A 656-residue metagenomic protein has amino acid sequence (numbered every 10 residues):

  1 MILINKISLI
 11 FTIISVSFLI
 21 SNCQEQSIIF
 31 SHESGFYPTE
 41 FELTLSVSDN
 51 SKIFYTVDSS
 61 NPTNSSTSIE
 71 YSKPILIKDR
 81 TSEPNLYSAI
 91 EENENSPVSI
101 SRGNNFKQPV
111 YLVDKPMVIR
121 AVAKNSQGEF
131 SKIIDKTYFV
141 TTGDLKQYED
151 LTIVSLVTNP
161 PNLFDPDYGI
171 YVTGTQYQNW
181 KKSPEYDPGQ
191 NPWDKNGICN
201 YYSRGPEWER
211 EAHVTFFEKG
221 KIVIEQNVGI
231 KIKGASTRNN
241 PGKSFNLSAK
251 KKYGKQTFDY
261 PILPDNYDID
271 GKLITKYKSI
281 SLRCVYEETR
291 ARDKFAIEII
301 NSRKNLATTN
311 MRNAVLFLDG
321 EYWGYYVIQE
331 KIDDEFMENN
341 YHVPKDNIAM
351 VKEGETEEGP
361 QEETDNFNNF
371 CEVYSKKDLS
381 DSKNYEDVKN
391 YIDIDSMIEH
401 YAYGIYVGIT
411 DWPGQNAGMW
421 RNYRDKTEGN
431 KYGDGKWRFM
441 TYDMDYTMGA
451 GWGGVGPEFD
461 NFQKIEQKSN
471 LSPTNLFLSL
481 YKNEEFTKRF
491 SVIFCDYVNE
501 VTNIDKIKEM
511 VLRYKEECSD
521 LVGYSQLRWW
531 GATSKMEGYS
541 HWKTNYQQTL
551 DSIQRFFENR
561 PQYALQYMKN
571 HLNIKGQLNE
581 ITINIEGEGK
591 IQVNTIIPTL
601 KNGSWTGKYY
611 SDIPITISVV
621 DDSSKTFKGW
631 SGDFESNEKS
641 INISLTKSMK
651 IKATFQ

Functional and structural regions predicted by a protein language model:
M1-L9: Bacterial N-terminal signal peptides that target proteins for export
S8-F18: Bacterial N-terminal signal peptides
C23-S203, W208-E211, F216-E218, I222-G229 (+2 more regions): Short, compositionally stereotyped local motifs that mark structural "simplifiers"
F41, D49-S51, Y71, M117 (+17 more regions): Residues that flank catalytic or metal-binding motifs in active/ligand-binding sites
I100-N104, I274-R283, K376-Y385, N470-L471: Short glycine/proline-rich turn/loop motifs
D150-V154, P161-N191, Y201-R204, A212-H213 (+10 more regions): Middle-to-C-terminal accessory/interaction subdomains
L156, P184-Q361: Conserved ATP-binding subdomain of kinase catalytic cores across diverse folds
